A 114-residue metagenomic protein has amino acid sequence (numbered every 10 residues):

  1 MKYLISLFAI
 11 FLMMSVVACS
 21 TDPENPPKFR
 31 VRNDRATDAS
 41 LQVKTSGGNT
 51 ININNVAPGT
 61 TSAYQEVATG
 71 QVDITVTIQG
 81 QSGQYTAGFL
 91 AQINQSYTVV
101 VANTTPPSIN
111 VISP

Functional and structural regions predicted by a protein language model:
M1-I5: Positively charged n-region of N-terminal signal peptides that target proteins for export
M14-A18: C-terminal motif of bacterial Sec signal peptides marking the signal peptidase cleavage site
S20-P23: Bacterial signal peptide processing site
F29-R35: Asparagine-centered strand-capping/turn motif at beta-strand->loop junctions
A36-G47: Short, ordered, surface-exposed loop/turn motifs in non-cytosolic proteins
G48-T69: Intrinsically disordered, low-complexity Pro/Gly/Ser/Thr-rich segments with frequent PxxP/GP/PP motifs and embedded
T69-Q81: A short, solvent-exposed beta-strand micro-motif common in secreted/extracellular proteins
Q79-P107: Structured interaction patches on ligand/partner-binding surfaces of diverse proteins
